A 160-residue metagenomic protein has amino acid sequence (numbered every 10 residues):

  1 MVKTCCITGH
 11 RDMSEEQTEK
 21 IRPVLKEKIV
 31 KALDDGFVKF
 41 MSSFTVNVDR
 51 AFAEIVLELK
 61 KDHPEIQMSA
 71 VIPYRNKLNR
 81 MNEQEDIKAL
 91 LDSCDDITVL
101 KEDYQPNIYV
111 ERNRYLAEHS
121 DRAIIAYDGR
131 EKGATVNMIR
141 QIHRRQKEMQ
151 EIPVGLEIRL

Functional and structural regions predicted by a protein language model:
M1-L160: Acidic/glycine-enriched connector segments
